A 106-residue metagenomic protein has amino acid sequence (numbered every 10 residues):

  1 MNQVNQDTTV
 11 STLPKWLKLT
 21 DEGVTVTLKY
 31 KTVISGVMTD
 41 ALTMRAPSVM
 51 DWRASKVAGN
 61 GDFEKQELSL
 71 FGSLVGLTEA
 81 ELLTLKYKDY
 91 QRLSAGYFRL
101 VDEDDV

Functional and structural regions predicted by a protein language model:
N2-V106: Short, surface-exposed, charged amphipathic helix/loop patches that serve as local interaction elements
